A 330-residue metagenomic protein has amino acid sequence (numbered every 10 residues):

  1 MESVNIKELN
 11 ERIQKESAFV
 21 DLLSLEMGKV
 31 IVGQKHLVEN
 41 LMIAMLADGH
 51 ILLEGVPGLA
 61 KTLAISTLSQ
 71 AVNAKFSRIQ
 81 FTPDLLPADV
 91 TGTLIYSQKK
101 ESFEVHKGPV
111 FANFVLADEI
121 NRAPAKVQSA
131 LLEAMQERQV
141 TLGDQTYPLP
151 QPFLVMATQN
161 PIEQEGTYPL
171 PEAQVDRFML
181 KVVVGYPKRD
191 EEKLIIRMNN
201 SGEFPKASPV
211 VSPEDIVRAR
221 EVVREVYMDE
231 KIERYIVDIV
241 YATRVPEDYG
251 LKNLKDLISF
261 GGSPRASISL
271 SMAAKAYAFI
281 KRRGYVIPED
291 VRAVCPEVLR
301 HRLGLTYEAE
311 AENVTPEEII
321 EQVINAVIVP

Functional and structural regions predicted by a protein language model:
M1-E8, I13-Q14, V245-P330: C-terminal engagement/docking regions of AAA+ P-loop ATPases
N10-S17, V30, T167, K181-N253 (+4 more regions): Conserved C-terminal "switch" segment of AAA+ ATPases
I13-L59: Pre-Walker A (pre-P-loop) alpha-helix and adjacent loop at the N terminus of AAA/AAA+ ATPase modules, a conserved
N40-I43, Y96-L116: Conserved alpha-helical scaffold flanking the Walker A/P-loop in AAA+ ATPase domains
M45-T82: Walker A/P-loop
V56, V90, T158: P-loop (Walker A) phosphate-binding loop of NTP-binding proteins
E104-N113, L142-Q159, L170-M179: AAA+/SF3 P-loop NTPase mechanochemical coupling elements
P109-Q136, P150, E165-Q174, Y186-L194: Conserved AAA+/SF3 P-loop NTPase catalytic/coupling segment centered on the Walker-B
